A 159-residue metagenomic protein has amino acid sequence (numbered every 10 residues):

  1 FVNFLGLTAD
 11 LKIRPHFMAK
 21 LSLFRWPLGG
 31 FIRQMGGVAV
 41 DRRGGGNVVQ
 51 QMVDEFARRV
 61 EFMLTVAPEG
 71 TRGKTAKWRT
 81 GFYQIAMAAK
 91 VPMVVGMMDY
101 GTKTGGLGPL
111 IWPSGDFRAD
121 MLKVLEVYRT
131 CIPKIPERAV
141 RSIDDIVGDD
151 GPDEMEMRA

Functional and structural regions predicted by a protein language model:
F1-C131, I135, I143-V147: Soluble catalytic domains of membrane acyltransferases
Y128, V140-A159: A conserved mid-domain beta-alpha-beta active-site/ligand-binding segment of alpha/beta enzyme cores
